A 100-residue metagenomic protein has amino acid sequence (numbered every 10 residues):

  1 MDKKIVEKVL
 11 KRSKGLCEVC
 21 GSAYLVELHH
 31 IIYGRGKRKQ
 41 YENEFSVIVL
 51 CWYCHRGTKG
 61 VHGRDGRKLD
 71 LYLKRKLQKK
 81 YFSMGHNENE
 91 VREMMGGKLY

Functional and structural regions predicted by a protein language model:
M1-E27, Y53: Short cysteine-rich loop/turn motifs with clustered Cys
K8, L28-I31, L71-Y72: Residue-level signal for well-ordered alpha-helical segments
L25-R38: Short recognition patches in nucleic-acid-associated and regulatory proteins
R35-I48, R56-Y100: Polybasic, low-complexity binding patches
